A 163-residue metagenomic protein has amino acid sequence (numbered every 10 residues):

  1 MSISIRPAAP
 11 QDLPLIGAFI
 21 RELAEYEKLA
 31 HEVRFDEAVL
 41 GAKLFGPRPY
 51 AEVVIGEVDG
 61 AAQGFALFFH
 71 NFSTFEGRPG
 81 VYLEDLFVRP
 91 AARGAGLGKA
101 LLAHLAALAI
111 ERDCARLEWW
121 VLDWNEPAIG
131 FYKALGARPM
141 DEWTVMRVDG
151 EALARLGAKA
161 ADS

Functional and structural regions predicted by a protein language model:
S4-I16: A short beta-loop-alpha structural element at the N-terminal edge of CoA-dependent acyl/N-acetyltransferase catalytic
G17-K43: Conserved GNAT-fold acetyl-CoA-binding loop/helix
A42-I55, Y82: A short helix-loop-beta-strand connector motif used in the catalytic cores of GNAT acetyltransferases and, in some
I55, A61-H70: Conserved beta-strand in the GNAT
L86-R93: A short, internal acetyl-CoA/4′-phosphopantetheine-binding micro-motif in the GNAT/acyltransferase core
K99, A103, D123-E142: Conserved active-site alpha-helix within GNAT-family acetyltransferase domains
I110-W120: Conserved GNAT acetyl-CoA-binding A-motif
W119-A128, R147-G150: Conserved beta-strand-loop-alpha-helix junction that forms the acyl-donor binding cleft
